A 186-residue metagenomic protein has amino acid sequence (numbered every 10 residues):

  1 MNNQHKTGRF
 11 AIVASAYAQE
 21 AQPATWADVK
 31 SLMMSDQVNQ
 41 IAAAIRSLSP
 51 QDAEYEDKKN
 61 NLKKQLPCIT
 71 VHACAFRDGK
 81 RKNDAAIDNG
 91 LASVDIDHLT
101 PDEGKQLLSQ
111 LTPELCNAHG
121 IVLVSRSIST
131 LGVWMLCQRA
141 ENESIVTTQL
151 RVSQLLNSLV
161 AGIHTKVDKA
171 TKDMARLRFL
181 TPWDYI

Functional and structural regions predicted by a protein language model:
M1-L131, Q138-Q154: Signature for HUH/AEP ssDNA processing cores
A18, K30-M33, E141-N142, A161-I186: Catalytic "initiation/cleavage/transfer" segments centered on a nucleophilic residue and adjacent nucleic-acid-engaging
R126-V133, T171-L177: Short Gly/Ser/Thr- and Asp/Glu-enriched loop/turn motifs at secondary-structure junctions
Q149-T165: Conserved short secondary-structure elements within globular domains
